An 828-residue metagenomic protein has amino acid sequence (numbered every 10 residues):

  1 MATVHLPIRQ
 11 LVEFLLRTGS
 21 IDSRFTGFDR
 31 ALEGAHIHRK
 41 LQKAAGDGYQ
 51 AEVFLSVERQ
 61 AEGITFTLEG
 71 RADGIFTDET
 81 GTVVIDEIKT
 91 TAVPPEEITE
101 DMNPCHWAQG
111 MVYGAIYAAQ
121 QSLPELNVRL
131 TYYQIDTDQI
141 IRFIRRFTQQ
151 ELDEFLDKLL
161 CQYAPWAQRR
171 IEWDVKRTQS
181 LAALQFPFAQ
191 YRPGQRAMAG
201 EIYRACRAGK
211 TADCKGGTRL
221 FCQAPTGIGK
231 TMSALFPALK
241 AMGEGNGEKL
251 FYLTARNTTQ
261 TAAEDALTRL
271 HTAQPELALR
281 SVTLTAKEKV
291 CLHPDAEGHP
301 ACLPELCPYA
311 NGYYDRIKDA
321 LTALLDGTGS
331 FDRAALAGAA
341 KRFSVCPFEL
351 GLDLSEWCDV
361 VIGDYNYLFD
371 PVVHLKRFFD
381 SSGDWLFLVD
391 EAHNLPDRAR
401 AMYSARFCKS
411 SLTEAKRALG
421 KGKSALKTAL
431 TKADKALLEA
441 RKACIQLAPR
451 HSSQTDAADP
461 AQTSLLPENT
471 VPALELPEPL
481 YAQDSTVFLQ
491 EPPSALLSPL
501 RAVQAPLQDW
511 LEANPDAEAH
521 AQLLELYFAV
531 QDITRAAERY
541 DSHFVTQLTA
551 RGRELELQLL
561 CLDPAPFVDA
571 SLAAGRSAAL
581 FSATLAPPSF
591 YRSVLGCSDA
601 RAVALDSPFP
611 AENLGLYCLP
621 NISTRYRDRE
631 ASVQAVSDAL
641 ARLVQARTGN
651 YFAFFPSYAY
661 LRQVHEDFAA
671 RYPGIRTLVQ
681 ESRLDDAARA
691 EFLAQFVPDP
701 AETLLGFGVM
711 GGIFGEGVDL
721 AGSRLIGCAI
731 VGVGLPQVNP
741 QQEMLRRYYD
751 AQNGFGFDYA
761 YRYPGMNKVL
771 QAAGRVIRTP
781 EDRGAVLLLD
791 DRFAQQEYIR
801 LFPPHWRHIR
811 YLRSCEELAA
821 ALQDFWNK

Functional and structural regions predicted by a protein language model:
M1-D78, T82, A108: Metal-dependent nuclease catalytic cores that hydrolyze phosphodiester bonds in DNA/RNA, characterized by
V57-E154: Mg2+/Mn2+-dependent nuclease catalytic core
W173-Q223: Conserved pre-motif I regulatory segment
T178, Q185, N246-V361, F369 (+6 more regions): A substrate-engagement module of RecA-like helicase motors
A234, T261, K341-V360, Y365-A502 (+2 more regions): Signature of the SF2 helicase/ATPase Hel1-core->accessory helical subdomain module
L336-V361, P371-F378, P506-S623, A631-V633 (+3 more regions): A contiguous, basic/glycine-rich beta-loop/short-helix subdomain that forms a polymer-engagement track
P620-A631, S682-F793: Conserved RecA-like P-loop NTPase helicase motor core
P656-E681: Conserved helicase motor "Helicase C" RecA-like lobe of SF1/SF2 P-loop NTPases
